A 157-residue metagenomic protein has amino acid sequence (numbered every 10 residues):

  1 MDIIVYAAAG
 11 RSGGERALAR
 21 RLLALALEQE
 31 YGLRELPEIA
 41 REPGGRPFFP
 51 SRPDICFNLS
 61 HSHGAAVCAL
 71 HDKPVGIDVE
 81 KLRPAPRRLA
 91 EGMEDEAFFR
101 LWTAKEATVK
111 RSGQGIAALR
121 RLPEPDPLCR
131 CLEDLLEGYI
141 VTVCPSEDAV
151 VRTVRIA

Functional and structural regions predicted by a protein language model:
M1-A157: Core catalytic alpha/beta fold that binds nucleotide/phospho-ligands
